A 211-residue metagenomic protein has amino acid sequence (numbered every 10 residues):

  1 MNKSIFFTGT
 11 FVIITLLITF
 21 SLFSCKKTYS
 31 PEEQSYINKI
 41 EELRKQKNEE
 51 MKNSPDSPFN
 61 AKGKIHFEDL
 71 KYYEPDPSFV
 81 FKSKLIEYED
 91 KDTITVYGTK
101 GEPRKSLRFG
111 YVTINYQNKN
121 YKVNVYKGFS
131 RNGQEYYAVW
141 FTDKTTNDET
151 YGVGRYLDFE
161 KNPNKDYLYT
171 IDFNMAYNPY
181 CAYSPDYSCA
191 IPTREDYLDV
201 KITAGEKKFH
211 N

Functional and structural regions predicted by a protein language model:
N2-V12: Bacterial N-terminal signal peptides that target proteins for export
S21-S24: C-terminal motif of bacterial Sec signal peptides marking the signal peptidase cleavage site
K26-T28: Bacterial signal peptide processing site
E42-D76: Post-signal-peptide N-terminal segment of Sec-exported extracytoplasmic proteins
E74-K84: Short Lys/Arg-enriched alpha/beta "domain-start" segment
E89-V153: Mid-length scaffold segments of soluble, non-membrane domains
W140-Y177: Acidic, glycine-rich flexible loop segments
A176-N211: Extended, aromatic/histidine-rich regions of cofactor-dependent oxidoreductases associated with respiratory
